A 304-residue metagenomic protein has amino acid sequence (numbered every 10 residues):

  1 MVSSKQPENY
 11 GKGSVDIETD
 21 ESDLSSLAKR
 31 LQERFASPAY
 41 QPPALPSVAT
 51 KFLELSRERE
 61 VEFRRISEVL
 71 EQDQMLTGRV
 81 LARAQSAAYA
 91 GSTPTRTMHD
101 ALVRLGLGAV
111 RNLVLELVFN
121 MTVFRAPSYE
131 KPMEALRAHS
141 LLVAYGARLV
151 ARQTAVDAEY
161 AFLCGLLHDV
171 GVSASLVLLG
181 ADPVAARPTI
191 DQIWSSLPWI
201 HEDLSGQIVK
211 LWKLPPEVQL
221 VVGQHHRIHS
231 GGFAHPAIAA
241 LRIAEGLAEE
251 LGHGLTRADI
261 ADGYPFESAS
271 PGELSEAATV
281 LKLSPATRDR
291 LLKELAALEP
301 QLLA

Functional and structural regions predicted by a protein language model:
V2-D182, P188-S268, L303: Conserved alpha-helical "signature site" that marks functionally important helical segments or helix/loop junctions
L211, V218, L281, R288-D289 (+1 more regions): C-terminal amphipathic alpha-helical segment
G254, E294-A297: Juxtamembrane/interfacial segments around transmembrane helices
A258-D259, F266, T287, L291-E294: Active-site hotspot residues in diverse enzymes, especially metal/ion-binding acidic/histidine motifs
E267-S270, T279-S284: C-terminal capping/extension segments of zinc metalloprotease domains
A297-A304: Non-catalytic terminal regions of proteins
